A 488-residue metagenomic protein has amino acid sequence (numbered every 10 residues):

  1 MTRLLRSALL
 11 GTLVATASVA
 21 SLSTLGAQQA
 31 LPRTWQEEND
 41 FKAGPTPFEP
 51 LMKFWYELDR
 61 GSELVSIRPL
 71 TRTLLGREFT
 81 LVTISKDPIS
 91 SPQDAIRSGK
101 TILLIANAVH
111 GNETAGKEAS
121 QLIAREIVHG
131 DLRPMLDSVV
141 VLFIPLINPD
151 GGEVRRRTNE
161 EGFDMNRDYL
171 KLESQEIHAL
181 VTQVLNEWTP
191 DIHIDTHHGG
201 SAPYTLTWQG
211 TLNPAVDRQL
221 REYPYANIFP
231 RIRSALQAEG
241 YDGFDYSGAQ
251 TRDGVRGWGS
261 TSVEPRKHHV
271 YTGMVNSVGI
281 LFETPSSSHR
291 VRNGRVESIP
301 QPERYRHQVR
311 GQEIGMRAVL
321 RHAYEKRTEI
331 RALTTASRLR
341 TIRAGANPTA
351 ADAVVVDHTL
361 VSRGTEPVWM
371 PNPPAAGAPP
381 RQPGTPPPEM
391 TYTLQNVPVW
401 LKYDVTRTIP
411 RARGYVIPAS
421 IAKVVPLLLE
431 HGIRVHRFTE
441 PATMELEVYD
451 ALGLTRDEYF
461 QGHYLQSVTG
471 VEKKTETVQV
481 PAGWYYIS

Functional and structural regions predicted by a protein language model:
M1-S21: Bacterial N-terminal signal peptides that target proteins for export
T2-R6, L25-S488: Structured catalytic-domain cores with a bias toward divalent-metal coordination
